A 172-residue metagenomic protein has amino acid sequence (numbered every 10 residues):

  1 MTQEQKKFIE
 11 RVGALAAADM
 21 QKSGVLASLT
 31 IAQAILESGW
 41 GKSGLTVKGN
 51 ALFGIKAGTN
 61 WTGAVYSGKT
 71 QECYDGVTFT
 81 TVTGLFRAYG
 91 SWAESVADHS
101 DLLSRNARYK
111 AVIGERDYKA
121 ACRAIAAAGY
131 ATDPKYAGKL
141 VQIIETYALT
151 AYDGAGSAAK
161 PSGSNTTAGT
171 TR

Functional and structural regions predicted by a protein language model:
M1-R172: Catalytic cores of secreted/periplasmic lytic hydrolases that degrade extracellular macromolecules
